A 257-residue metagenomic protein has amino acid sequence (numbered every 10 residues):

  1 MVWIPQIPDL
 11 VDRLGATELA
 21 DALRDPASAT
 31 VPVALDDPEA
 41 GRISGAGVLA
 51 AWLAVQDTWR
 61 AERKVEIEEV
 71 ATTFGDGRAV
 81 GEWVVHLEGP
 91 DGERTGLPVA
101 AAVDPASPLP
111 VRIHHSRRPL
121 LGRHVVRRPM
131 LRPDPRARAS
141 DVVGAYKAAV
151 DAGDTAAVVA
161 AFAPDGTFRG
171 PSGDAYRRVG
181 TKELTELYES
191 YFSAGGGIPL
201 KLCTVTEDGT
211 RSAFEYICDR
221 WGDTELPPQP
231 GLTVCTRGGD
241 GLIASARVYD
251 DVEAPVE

Functional and structural regions predicted by a protein language model:
M1-D21, P119-A160, P164, P255-E257: Short, low-complexity N-terminal intrinsically disordered segments enriched in polar/charged residues
I4-I7, A46-L49, G96, V143 (+3 more regions): A structural signal for well-ordered alpha-helical scaffolds and beta->alpha junctions
L10-D37, V99-A106, V111-H115: Structured N-terminal alpha/beta-domain signature that marks small ligand/cofactor-binding or signaling modules
D21-G77, T155-G209: A solvent-exposed, acidic/Ser-Thr-rich amphipathic alpha-helical stretch
L35-E39, P90, P133, A145 (+2 more regions): A general structural-boundary detector
A54-R138, T185-E257: A beta-strand edge to alpha-helix "cap/lid" segment located at domain peripheries
